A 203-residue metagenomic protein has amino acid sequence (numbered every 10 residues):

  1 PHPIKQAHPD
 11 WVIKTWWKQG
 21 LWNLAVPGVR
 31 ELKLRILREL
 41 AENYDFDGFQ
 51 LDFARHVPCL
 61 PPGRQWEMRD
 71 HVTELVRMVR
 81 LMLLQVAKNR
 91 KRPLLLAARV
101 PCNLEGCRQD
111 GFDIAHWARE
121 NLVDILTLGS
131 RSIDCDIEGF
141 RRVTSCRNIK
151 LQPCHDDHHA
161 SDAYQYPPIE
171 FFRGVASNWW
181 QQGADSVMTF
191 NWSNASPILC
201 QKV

Functional and structural regions predicted by a protein language model:
P1, F53, H155, N191: Glycine-rich, histidine-containing beta strand-loop boundary motifs that form or position
P1-N43, Q165, G174: Active-site-adjacent "subsite" loops/lids of carbohydrate-active enzymes
I4-K5, V86, C200-V203: Generic hydrophobic, helix-prone segments enriched in Leu/Val/Ile
W11, W16-W17, W22, W66 (+3 more regions): A residue-identity detector for tryptophan
K14, Q19, L96, I137-A176: Flavin-dependent oxidoreductase catalytic cores
A25-K150, E170-F171: Active-site neighborhood of glycoside hydrolase catalytic domains
P58, G106, S161, S196-P197: Generic structural signal for helix capping and beta-alpha/helix-loop junctions
I125-D136, Q165-V203: Substrate-binding cleft of secreted/luminal carbohydrate-active enzymes
